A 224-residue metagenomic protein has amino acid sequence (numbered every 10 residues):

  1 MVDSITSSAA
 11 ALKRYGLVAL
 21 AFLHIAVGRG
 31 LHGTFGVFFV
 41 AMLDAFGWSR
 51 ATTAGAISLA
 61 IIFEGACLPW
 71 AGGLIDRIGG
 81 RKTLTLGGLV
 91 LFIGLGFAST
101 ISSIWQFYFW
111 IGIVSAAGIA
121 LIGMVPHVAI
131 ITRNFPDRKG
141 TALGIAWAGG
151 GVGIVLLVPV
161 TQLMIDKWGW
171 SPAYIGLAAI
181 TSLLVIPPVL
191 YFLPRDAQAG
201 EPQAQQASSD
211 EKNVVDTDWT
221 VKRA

Functional and structural regions predicted by a protein language model:
A11-T34, K222-A224: Pair of pore-lining "gating" transmembrane helices in MFS-fold secondary transporters
A26, G94, Q106-I122: Hydrophobic core of transmembrane alpha-helices in multi-pass small-molecule transporters, especially MFS/SLC-type
G33, I61-P69, I154-V155: Residue-level signature of mid-helix packing/kink "hotspots" within the transmembrane helices of 12-pass Major
M42, I119-F135: Intracellular juxtamembrane helix-capping segments at the cytosolic ends of symmetry-related transmembrane helices
G47, G79, T100-W105, P136: Helix-breaking motifs and short loop linkers at transmembrane-helix boundaries and internal kinks in secondary membrane
C67-G80: Helix-to-loop junctions at the C-terminal end of transmembrane segments in multipass secondary transporters
L89-S102: C-terminal ends and interior cores of transmembrane alpha-helices in multi-pass membrane transporters/permeases
A146-A197: Helix-loop-helix hairpin linking two adjacent transmembrane segments in secondary transporters
